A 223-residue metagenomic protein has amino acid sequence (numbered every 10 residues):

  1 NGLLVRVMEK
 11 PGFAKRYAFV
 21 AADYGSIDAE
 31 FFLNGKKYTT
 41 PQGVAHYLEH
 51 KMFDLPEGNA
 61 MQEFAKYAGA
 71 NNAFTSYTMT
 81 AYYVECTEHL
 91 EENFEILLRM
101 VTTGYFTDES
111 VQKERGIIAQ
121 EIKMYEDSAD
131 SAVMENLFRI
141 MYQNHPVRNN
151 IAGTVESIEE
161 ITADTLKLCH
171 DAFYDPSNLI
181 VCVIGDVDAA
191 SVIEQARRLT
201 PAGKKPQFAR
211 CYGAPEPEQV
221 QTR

Functional and structural regions predicted by a protein language model:
N1-A60, L168-R223: His/Glu-rich zincin catalytic helix
F53-C169, P215: Acidic/histidine-enriched segments that form metal/cofactor-coordinating and catalytic pocket/exosite environments
